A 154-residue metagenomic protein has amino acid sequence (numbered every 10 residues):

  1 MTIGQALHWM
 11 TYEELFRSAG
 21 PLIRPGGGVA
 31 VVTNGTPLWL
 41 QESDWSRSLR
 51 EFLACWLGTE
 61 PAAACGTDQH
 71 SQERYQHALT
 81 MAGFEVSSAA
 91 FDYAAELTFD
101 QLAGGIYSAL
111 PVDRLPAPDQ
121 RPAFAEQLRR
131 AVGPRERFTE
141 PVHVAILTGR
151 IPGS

Functional and structural regions predicted by a protein language model:
T2: A conserved beta-strand element that flanks and buttresses the S-adenosyl-L-methionine
W9-L22: A short, conserved alpha-helix within the catalytic core of class I
W9-M10, W39-L40, E96: Loop/helix-junction capping segments adjacent to catalytic residues or to phosphate/diphosphate-binding pockets
G20-Y93: Conserved catalytic/acceptor-binding region of the Class I
G66, H70-S154: Conserved Class I S-adenosyl-L-methionine
